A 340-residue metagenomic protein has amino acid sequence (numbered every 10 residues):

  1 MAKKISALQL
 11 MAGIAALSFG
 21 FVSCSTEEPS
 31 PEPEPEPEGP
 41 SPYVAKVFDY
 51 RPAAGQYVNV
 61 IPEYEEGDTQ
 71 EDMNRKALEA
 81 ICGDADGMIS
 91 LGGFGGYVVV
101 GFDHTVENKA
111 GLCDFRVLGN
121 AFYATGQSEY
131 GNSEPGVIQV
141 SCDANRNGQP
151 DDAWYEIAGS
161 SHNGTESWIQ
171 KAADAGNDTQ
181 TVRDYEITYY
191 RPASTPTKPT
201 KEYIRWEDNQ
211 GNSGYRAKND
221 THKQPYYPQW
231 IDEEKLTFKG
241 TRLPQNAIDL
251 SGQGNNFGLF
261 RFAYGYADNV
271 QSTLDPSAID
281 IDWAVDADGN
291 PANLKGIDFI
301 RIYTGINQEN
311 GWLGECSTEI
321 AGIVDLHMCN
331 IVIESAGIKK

Functional and structural regions predicted by a protein language model:
M1-M11: Bacterial N-terminal signal peptides that target proteins for export
A2, A16-A45: Bacterial Sec-dependent N-terminal signal peptides
L10-I14, P150: A generic structural signal for short, non-catalytic loop/turn and secondary-structure boundary residues
P31-E134, G159-K340: A domain-level signal for the mature, folded cores of soluble proteins
V137-Q139: Beta-strand signatures of extracellular beta-sandwich domains
S141-N147: Short loop/turn segments immediately following beta-strands, especially the blade-tip and inter-blade linker loops
G148-I157: Tryptophan-centered short beta-strand motifs
